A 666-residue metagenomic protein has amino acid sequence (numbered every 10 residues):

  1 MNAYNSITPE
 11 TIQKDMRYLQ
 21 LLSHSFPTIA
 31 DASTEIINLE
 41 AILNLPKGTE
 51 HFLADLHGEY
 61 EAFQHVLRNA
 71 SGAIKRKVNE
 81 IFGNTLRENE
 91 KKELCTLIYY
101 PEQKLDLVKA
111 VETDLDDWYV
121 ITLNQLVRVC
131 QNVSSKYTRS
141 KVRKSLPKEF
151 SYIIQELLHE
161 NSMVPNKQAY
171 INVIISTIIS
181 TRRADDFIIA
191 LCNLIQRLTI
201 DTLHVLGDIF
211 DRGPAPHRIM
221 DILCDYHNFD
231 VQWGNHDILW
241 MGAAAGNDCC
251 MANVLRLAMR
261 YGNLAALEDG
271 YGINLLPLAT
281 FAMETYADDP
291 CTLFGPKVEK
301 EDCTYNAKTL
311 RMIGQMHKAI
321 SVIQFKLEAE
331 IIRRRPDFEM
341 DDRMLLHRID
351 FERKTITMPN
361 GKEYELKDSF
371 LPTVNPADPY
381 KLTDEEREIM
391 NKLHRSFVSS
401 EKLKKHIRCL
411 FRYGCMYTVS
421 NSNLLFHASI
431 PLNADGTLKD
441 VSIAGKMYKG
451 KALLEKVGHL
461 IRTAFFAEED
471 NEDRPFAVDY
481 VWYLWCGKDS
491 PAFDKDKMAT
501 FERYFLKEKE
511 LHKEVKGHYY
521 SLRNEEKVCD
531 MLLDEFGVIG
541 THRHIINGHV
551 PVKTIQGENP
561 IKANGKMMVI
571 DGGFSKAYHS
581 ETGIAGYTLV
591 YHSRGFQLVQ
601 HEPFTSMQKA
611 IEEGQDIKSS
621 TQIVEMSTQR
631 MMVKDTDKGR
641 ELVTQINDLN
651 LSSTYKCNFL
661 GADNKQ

Functional and structural regions predicted by a protein language model:
N2-Q666: Feature recognizes metal-dependent phosphohydrolase scaffolds
